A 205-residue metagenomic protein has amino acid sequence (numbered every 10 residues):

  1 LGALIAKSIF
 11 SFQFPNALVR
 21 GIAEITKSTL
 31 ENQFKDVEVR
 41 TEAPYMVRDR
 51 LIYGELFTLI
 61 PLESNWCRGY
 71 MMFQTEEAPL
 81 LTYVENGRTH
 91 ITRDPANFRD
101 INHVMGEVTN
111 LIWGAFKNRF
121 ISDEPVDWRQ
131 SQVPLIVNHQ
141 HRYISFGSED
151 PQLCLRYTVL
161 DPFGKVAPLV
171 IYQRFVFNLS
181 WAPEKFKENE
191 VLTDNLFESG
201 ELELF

Functional and structural regions predicted by a protein language model:
L1-F205: N-terminal auxiliary interaction/assembly segments of multi-subunit proteins
